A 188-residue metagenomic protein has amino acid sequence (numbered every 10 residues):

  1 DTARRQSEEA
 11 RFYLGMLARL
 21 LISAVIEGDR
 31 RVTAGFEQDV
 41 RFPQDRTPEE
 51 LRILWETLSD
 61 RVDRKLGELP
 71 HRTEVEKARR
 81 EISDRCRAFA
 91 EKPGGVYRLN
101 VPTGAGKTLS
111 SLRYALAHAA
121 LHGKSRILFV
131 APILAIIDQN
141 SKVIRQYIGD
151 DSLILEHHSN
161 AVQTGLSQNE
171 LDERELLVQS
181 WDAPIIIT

Functional and structural regions predicted by a protein language model:
D1-L69: N-terminal accessory nucleic-acid engagement/regulatory domains that precede and modulate ATP-driven motor cores
S59, G106, L112, I144-L153 (+1 more regions): Catalytic cores of nucleotide-enabled group-transfer and carboxylate-activating enzymes in metabolic and assembly-line
D63-N100: Conserved pre-motif I regulatory segment
K92-H118: Walker A/P-loop
K92-L99, K124-R126, D182-P184: Pre-Walker A (Motif I) flank of P-loop NTPase domains
A117-R126, I148-S152: Post-Walker A helix-loop "phosphate-sensing" segment adjacent to the P-loop in P-loop NTPases
K124-Y147, A161: Conserved Walker A/P-loop ATP-binding site and its immediately adjacent core in helicase/helicase-like ATPase domains
D150-T188: Inter-Walker segment of RecA-like/P-loop motor cores
